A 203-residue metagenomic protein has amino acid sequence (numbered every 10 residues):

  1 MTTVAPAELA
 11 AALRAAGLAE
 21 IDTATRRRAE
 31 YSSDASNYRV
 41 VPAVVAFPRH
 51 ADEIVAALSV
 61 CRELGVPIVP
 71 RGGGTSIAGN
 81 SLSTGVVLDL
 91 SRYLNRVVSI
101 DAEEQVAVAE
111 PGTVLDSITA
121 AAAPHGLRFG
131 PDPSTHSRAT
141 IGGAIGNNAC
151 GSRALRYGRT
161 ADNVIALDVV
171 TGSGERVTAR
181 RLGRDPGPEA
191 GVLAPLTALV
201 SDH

Functional and structural regions predicted by a protein language model:
M1-S59, T75-Q105, S134: N-terminal flexible segment immediately upstream of the FAD-binding catalytic core in FAD-dependent oxidoreductases
A16, L64, H125: Conserved dinucleotide-binding and phosphotransfer motif residues
R39, R62-L64, R71-G73, N163: Short, basic and Ser/Thr-rich N-terminal targeting/leader segments
V66-P67, R128: Residue-level detector of anion-binding/catalytic polar loops
I68-P70, I77, I118: Extended, hydrophobic alpha-helical segments in both membrane/secreted and soluble proteins
V97-I100, A109-H203: FAD-binding subdomain of flavoenzyme oxidoreductases
